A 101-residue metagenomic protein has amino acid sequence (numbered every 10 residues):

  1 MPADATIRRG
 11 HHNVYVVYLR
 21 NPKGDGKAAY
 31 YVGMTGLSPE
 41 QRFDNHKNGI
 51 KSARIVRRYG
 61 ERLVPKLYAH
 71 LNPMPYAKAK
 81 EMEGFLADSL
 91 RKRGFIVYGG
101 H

Functional and structural regions predicted by a protein language model:
M1-D44, H70, A77-F85: GIY-YIG nuclease catalytic motif and its immediate N-terminal context
R42-V56: Short amphipathic alpha-helical segments
A53-H101: Aromatic/basic micro-patches that form nucleic-acid/chromatin recognition or nuclease catalytic surfaces
